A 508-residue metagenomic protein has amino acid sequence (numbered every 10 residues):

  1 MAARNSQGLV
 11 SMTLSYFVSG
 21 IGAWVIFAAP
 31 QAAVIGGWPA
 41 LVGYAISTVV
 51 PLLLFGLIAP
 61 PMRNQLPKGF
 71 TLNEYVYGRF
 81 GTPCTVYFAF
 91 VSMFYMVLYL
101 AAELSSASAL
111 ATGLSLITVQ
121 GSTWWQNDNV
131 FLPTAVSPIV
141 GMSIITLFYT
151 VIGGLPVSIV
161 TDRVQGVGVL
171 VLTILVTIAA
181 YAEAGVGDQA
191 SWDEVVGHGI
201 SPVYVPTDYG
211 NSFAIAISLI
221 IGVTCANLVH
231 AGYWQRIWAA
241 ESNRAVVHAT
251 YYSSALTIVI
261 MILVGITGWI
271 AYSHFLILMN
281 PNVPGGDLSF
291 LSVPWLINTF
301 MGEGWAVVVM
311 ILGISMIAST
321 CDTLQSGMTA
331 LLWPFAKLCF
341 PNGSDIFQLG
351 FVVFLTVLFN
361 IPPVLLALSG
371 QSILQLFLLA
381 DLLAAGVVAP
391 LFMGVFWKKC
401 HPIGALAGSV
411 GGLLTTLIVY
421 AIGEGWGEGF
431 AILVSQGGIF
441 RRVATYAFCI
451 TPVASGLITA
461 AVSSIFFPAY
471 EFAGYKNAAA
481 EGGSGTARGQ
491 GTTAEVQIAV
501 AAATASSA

Functional and structural regions predicted by a protein language model:
M1-A508: Membrane-embedded helix-loop-helix hairpins and adjacent transmembrane boundary segments in multi-pass transporters
